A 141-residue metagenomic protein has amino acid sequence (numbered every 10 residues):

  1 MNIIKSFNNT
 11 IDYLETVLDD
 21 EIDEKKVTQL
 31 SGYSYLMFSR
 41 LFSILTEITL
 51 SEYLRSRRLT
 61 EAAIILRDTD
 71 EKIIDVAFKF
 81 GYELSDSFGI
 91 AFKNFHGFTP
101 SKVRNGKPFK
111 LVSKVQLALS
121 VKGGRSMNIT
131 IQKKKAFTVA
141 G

Functional and structural regions predicted by a protein language model:
M1-K5, L66, I90-F137: …primarily DNA-binding HTH/wHTH and HhH modules…
N8, D12-K25, I44-F80, K107-R125: Terminal helix-turn-helix DNA-binding modules in bacterial transcription factors
D12, L36, K102-N105: A broad, low-specificity signal for short, low-complexity segments enriched in glycine/proline and polar/charged
E21-L54, A77-T99: Basic/polar phosphate-binding segments, predominantly the helix-turn-helix DNA-binding elements of transcriptional
V139-G141: Terminal, regulation- and interaction-focused segments at domain boundaries
